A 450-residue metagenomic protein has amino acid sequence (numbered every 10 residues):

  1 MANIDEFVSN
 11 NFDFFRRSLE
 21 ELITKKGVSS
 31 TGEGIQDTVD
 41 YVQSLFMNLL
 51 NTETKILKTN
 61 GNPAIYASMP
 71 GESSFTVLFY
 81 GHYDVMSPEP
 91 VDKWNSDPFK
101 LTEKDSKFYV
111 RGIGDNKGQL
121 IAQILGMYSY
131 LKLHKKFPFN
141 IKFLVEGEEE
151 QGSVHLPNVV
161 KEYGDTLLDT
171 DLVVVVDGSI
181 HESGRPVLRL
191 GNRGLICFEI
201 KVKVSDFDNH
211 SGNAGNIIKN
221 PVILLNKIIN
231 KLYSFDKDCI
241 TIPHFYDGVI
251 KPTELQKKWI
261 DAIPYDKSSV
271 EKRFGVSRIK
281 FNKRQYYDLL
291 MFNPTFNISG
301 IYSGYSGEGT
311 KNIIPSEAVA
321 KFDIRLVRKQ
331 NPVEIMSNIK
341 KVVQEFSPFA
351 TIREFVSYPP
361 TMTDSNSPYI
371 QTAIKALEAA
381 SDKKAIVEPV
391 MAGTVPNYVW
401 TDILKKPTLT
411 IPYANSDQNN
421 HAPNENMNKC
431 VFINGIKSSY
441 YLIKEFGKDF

Functional and structural regions predicted by a protein language model:
A2-V91, E317: N-terminal helical capping/dimerization or prosegment-like subdomains of hydrolases acting on amide or phosphate bonds
F75-V145, N434: Active-site metal-coordination/substrate-binding segment of hydrolases, especially metallo-dependent peptidases
Y83-V85, L144-S153, V176-I180, V204-D206 (+2 more regions): Acidic, glycine-rich active-site loops and adjacent beta-strand->loop/helix elements that engage anionic groups
D84, L232-K237, K340-F349: A common structural junction motif
F108, N116-G191: Acidic/histidine-rich catalytic neighborhood of metal-dependent amide-processing enzymes
S153, E182, T241-E317, R325 (+2 more regions): An extended, acidic, His-containing surface patch that forms the Zn2+-binding/catalytic region of metallohydrolases
V187-K203, I411: Flexible glycine/proline-rich, aromatic-decorated loop/lid segments
S205, N209-S269: Polar, glycine-rich mid-to-C-terminal structural blocks that act as macromolecule-binding/assembly scaffolds
